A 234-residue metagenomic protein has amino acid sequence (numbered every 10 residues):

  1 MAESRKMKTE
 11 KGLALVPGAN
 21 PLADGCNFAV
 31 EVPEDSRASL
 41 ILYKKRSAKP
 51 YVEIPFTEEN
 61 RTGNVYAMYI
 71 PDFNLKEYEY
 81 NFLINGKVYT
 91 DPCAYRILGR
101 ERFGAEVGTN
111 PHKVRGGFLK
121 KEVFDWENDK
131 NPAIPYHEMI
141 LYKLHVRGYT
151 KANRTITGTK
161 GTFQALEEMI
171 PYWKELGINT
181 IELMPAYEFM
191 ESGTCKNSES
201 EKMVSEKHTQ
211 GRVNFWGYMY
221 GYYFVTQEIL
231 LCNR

Functional and structural regions predicted by a protein language model:
M1-G25, P50-E53, N60-H145, Y149-T157 (+1 more regions): The feature marks proteins involved in alpha-glucan
V30, F82, L144, L183 (+1 more regions): Conserved, mostly hydrophobic/aromatic
E31-R37: Short proline/glycine-enriched turn/loop motifs at strand-loop junctions of beta-rich domains
S39-I41, N81: Beta-strand signatures of extracellular beta-sandwich domains
I41, D91-A94, N153-T157, P185 (+1 more regions): Short, solvent-exposed loop/turn and secondary-structure capping segments
K45-S47: Beta-propeller domains
T155-T157, T194-R234: Aromatic- and acidic-residue-enriched carbohydrate-binding clefts of CAZyme catalytic domains
E168-A186: Catalytic domains of carbohydrate-active enzymes, especially glycoside hydrolases
